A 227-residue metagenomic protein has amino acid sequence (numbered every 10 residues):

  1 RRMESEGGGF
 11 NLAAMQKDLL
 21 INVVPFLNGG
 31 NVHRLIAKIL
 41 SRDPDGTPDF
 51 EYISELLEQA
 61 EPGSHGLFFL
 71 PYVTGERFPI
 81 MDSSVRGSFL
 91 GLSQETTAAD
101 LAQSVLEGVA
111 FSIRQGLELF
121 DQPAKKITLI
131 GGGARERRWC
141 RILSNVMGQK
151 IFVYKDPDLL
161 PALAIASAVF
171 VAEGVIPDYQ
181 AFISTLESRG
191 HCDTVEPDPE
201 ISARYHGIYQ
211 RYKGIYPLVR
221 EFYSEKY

Functional and structural regions predicted by a protein language model:
R1-I130, R135-Y227: Active-site core segments that coordinate phosphate-bearing ligands/cofactors across diverse enzyme families
